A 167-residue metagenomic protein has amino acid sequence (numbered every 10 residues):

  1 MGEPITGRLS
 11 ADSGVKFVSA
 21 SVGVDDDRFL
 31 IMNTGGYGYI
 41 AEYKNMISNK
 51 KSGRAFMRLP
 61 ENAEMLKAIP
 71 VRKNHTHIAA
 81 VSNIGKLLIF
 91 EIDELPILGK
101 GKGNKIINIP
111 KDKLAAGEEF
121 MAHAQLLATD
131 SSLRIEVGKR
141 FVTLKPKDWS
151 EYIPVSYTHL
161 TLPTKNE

Functional and structural regions predicted by a protein language model:
M1-E167: Short, structured "edge-of-domain" segments at secondary-structure transitions
